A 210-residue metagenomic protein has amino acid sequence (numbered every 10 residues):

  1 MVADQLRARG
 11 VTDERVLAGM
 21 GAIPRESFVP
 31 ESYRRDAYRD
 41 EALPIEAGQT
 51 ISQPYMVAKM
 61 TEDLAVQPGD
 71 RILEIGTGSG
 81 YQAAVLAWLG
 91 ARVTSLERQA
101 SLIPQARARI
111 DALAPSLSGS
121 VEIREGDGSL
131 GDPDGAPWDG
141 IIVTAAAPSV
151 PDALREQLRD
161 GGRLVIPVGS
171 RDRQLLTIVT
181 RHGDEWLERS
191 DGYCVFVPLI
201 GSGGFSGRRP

Functional and structural regions predicted by a protein language model:
M1-L73, T77, Y81-L89, L102-P104 (+3 more regions): Class I SAM-dependent transferase core
A65-L187: Conserved nucleotide-cofactor-binding alpha/beta core module
